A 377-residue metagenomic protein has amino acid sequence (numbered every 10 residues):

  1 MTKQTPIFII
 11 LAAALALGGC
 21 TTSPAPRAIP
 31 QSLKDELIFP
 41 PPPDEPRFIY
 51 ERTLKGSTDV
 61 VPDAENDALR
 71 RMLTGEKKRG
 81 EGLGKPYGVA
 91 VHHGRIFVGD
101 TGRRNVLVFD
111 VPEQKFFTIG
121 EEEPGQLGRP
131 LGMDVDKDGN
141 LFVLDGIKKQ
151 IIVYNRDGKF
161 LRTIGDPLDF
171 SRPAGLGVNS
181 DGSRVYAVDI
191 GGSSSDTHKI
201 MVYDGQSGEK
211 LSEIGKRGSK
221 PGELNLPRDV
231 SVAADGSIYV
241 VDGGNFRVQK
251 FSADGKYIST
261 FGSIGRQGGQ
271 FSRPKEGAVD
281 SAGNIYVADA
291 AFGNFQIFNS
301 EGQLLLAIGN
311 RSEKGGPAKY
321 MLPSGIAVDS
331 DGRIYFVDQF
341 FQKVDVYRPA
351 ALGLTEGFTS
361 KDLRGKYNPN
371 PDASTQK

Functional and structural regions predicted by a protein language model:
M1-F8: Bacterial N-terminal signal peptides that target proteins for export
F8-I9, G255: Intrinsically disordered, low-complexity segments enriched in polar/charged small residues
L11-L15: Hydrophobic helical h-region of N-terminal Sec-dependent signal peptides in bacterial secretory/periplasmic proteins
L17-G19: C-terminal motif of bacterial Sec signal peptides marking the signal peptidase cleavage site
T21-K377: Eukaryotic scaffold repeat domains enriched in small/polar residues
